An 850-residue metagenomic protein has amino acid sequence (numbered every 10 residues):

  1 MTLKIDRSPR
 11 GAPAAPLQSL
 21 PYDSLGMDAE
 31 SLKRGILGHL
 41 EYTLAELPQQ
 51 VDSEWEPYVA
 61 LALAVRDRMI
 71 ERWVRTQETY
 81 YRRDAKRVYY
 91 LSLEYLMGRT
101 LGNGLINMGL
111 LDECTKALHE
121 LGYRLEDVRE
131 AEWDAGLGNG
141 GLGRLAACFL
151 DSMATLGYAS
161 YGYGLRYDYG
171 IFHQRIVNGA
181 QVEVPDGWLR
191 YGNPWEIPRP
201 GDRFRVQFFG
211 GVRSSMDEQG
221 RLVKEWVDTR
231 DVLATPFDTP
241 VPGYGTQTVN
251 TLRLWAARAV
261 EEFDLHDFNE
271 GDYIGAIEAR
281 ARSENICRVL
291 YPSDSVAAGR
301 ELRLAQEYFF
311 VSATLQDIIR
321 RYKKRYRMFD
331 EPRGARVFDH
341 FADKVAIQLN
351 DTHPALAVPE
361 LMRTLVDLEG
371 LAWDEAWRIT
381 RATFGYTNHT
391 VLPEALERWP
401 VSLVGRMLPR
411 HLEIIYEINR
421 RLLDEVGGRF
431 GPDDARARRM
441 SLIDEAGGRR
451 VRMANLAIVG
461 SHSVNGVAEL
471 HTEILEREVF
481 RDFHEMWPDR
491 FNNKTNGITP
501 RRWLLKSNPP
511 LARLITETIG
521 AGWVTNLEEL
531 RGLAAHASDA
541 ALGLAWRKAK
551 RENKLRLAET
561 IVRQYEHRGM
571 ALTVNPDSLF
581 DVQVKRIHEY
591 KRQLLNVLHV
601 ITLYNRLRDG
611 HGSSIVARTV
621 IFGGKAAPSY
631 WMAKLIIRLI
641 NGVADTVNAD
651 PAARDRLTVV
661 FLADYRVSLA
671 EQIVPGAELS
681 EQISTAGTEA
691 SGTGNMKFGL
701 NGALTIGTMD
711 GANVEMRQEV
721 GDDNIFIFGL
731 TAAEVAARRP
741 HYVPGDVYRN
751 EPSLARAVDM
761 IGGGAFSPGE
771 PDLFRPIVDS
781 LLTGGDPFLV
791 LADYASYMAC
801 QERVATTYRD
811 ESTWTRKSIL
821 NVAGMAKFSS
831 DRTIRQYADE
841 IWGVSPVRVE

Functional and structural regions predicted by a protein language model:
T2-E850: A conserved ligand/cofactor-binding region detector
